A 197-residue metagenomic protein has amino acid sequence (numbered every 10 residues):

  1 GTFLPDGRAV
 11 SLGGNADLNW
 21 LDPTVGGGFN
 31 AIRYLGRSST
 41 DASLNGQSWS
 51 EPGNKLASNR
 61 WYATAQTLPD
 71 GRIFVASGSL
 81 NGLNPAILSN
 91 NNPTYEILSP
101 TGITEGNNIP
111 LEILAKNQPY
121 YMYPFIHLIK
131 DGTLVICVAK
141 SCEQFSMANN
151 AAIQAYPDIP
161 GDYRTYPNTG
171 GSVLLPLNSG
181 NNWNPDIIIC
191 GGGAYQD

Functional and structural regions predicted by a protein language model:
G1, V10-L12, A65, V75-A76 (+3 more regions): Hydrophobic strand positions within the blades of repeat-based beta-sheet folds
T2-G53, S58, A63, T67: Eukaryotic helix-linker segments that join adjacent hydrophobic helices
T2-P5, Q66-P69, F74, V173-L177: Beta-propeller blade termini
N15-D17, S79-N81, K140, G193-Y195: Residue-level signature of beta-propeller blades and closely related beta-rich strand-turn architectures in secreted
T24-S43, L88-T104, S141-S146, D197: Beta-propeller blade signature
T40-P52, G102-L114, N150-G161: Trp- and S/T/G-rich repeat-edge/linker motifs of beta-rich repeat architectures
L114-D197: Beta-propeller domains
